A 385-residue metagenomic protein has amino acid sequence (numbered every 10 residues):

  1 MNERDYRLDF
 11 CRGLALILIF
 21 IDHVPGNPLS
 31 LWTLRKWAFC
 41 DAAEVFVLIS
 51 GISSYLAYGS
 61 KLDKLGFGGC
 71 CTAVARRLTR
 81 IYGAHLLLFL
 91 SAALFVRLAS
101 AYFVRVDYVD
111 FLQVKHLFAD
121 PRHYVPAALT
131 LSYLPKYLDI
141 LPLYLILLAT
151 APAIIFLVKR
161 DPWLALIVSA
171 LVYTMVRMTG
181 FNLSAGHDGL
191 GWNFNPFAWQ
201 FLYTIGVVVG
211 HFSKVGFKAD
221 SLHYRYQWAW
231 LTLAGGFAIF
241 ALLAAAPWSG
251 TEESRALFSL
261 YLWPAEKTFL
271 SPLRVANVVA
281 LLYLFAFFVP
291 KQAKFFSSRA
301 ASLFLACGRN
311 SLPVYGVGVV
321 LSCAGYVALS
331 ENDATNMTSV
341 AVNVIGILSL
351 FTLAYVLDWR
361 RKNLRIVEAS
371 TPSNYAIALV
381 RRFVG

Functional and structural regions predicted by a protein language model:
M1-G385: Alpha-helical transmembrane segments and their immediate juxtamembrane cytosolic regions
